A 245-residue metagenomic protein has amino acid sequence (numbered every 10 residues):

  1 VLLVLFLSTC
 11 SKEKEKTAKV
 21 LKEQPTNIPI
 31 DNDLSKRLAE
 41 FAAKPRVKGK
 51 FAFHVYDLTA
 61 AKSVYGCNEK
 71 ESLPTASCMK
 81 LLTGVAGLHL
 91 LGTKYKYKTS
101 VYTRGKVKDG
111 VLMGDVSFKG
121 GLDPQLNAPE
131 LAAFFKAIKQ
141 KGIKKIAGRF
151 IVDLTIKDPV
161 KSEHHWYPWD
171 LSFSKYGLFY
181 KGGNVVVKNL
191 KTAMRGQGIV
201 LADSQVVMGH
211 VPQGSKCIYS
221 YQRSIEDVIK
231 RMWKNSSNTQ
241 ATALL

Functional and structural regions predicted by a protein language model:
F6-T9: C-terminal motif of bacterial Sec signal peptides marking the signal peptidase cleavage site
S11-E13: Bacterial signal peptide processing site
E15-S72, F134-K141: Beta-lactamase-like hydrolase cores
T17-I28, G66-T75, V116-Q125, L171-K181 (+3 more regions): Second-shell loop/turn segments in exported
A61, T75-K94, F150, N189-L190 (+1 more regions): Active-site SXXK
H89-R104, G198-M208: Short, well-structured active-site flanking segments
Y97-I156, W166-D170: Active-site-adjacent, His/Asp/Glu-enriched structural segments that form or flank metal-binding and acid/base networks
K145-I146, I156, Y167-L245: A small/polar active-site loop signature that marks catalytic segments
